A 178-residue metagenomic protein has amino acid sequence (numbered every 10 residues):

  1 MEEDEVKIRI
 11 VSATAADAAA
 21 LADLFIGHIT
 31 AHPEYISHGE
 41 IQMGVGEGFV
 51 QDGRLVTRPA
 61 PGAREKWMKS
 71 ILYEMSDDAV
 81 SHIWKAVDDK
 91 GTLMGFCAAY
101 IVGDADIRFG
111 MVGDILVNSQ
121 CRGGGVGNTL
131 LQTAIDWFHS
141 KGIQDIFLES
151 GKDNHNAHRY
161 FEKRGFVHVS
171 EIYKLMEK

Functional and structural regions predicted by a protein language model:
A15, D23-I107, G113, M176-E177: Acetyl-CoA-dependent GNAT
D114-V117, G123-D136, R159, K163: Conserved acetyl-CoA-binding loop-helix of GNAT-fold acetyltransferases
N118, G151: Residue-level recognition of the GNAT/N-acetyltransferase active site
N128, K152-S170, L175: Conserved active-site alpha-helix within GNAT-family acetyltransferase domains
F138-E149: Conserved GNAT acetyl-CoA-binding A-motif
